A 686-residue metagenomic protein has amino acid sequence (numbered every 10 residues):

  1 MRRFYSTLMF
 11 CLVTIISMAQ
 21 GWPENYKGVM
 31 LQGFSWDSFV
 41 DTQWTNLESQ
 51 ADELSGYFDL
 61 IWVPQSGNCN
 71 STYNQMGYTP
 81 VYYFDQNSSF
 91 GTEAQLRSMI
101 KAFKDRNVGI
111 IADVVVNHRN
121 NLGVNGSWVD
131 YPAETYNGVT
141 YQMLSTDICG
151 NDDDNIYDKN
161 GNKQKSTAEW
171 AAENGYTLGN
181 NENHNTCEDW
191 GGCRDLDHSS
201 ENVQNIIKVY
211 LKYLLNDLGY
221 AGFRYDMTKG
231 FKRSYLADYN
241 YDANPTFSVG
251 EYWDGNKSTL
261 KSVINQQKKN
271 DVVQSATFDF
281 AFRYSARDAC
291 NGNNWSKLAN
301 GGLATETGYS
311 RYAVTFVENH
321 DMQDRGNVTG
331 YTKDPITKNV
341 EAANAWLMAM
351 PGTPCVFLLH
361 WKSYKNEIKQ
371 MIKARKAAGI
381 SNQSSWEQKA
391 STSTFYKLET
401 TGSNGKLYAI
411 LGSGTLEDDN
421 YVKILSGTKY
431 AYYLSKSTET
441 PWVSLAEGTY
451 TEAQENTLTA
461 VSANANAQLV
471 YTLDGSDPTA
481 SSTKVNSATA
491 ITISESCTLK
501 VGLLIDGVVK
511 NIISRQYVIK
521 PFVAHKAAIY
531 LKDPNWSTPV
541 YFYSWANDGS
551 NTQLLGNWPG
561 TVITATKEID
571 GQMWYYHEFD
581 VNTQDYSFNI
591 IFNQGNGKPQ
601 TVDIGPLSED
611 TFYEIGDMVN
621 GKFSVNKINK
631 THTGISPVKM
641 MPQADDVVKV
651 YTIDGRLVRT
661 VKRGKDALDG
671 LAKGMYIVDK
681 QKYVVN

Functional and structural regions predicted by a protein language model:
Q20-W190, K229-G250, G255: Acidic/aromatic-lined carbohydrate-recognition and catalytic surfaces of CAZymes acting on diverse glycans
W22-W36, N46-S55, Q65-G67, T72-T79 (+4 more regions): Active-site-proximal helices and loops of the catalytic beta/alpha 8
P351, S403, G414, V461-Q468 (+3 more regions): Short proline/glycine-enriched turn/loop motifs at strand-loop junctions of beta-rich domains
S437-V523: Short, compositionally stereotyped local motifs that mark structural "simplifiers"
D477-A488, D533-T583, G595-I604: Aromatic-rich carbohydrate-binding modules that target alpha-glucans
A490-T498, V581-Y586, D669-A672: Surface-exposed, short loops/turns at beta-strand junctions within beta-sandwich domains
K500-L504, N589-N593, I677-D679: Extracellular recognition modules
T633-N686: C-terminal outer-membrane/trafficking sorting elements
